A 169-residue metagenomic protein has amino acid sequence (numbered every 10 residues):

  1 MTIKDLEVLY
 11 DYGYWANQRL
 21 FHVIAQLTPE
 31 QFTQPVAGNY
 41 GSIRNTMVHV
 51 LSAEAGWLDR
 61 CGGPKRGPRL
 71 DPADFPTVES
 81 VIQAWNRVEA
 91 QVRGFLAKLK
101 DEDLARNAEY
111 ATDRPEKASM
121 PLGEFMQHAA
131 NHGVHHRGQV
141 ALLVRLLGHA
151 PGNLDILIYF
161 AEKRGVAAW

Functional and structural regions predicted by a protein language model:
E7-D71, T112-W169: Short, contiguous alpha-helical
P64-L104: Helix-adjacent hinge/juxtasegments
D101-D113: Carboxylate-rich helix-loop segments that flank metal/cofactor sites and access channels in metalloenzymes
